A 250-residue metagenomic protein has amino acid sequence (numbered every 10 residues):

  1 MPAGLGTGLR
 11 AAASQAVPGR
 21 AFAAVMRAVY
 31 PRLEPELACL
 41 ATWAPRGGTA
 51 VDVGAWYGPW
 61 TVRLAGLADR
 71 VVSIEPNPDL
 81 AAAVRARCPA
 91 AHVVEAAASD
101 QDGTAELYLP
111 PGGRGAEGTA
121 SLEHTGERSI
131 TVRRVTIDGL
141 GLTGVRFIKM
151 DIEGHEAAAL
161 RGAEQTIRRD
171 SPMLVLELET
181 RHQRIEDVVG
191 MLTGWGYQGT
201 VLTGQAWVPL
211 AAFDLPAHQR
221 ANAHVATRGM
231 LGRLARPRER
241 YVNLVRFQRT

Functional and structural regions predicted by a protein language model:
M1-T250: Phosphate/nucleotide-binding beta-alpha loop and adjacent structural elements of enzyme active sites
